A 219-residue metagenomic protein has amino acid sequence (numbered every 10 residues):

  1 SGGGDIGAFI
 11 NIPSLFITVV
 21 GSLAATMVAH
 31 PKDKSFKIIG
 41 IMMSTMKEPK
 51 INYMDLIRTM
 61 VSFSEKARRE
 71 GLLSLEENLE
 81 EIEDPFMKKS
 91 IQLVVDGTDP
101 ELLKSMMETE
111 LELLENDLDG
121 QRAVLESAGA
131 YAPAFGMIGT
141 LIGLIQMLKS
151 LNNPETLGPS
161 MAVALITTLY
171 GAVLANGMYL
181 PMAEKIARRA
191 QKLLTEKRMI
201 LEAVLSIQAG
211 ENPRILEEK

Functional and structural regions predicted by a protein language model:
S1-I6, E112-R189: Helix-termination/interfacial motifs at the ends of transmembrane alpha-helices
S1-Q121, L193-K219: Large intracellular
